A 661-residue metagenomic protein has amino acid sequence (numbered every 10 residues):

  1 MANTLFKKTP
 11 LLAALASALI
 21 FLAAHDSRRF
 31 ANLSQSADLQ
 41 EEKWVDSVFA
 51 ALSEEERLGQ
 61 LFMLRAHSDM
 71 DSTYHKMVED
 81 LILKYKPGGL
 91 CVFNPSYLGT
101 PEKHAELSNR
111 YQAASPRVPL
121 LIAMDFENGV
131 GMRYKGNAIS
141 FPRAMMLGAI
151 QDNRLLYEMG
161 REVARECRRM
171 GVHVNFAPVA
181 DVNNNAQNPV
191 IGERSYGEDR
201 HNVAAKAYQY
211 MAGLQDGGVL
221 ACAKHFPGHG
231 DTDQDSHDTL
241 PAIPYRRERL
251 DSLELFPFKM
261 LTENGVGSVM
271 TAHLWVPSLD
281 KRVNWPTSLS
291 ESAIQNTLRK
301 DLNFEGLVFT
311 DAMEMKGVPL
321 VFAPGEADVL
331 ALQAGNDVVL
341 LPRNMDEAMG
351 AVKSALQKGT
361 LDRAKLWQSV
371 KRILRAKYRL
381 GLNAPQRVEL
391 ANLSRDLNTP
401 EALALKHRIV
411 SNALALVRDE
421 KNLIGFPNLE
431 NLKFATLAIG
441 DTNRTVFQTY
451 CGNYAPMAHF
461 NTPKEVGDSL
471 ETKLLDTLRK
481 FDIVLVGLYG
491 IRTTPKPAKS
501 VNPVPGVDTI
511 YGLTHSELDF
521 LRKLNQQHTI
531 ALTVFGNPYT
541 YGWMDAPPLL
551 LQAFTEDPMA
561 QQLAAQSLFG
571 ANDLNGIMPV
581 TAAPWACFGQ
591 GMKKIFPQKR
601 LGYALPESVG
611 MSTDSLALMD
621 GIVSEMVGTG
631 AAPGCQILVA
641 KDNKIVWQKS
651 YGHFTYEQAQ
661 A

Functional and structural regions predicted by a protein language model:
M1-S36: Bacterial Sec-dependent N-terminal signal peptides
H25-L83, K300, F322-S608, S612: Preference for extracellular/luminal or secreted protein segments
S53, Y74-M77, G99-P116, L120 (+3 more regions): Second-shell residues forming the walls of enzyme active-site clefts
G59, D80-T100, A186-Q187, T262-W285 (+1 more regions): Short acidic, glycine-rich surface-loop motifs adjacent to enzyme active sites
Q60-R65, G88-F93, L120-M124, N128-V130 (+14 more regions): Structural recognition of the beta-strand scaffold that forms the well-ordered cores of secreted hydrolase catalytic
H67-M70, S96-G99, E127-G131, A180-N184 (+10 more regions): Solvent-exposed loop/turn segments at secondary-structure junctions within structured extracellular/periplasmic domains
A149-V172, V179-S195, R200, A207 (+6 more regions): A substrate-binding/cap region within the structured catalytic cores of diverse enzymes
S608-A661: Short, conserved catalytic-motif segment at the N-terminal edge
